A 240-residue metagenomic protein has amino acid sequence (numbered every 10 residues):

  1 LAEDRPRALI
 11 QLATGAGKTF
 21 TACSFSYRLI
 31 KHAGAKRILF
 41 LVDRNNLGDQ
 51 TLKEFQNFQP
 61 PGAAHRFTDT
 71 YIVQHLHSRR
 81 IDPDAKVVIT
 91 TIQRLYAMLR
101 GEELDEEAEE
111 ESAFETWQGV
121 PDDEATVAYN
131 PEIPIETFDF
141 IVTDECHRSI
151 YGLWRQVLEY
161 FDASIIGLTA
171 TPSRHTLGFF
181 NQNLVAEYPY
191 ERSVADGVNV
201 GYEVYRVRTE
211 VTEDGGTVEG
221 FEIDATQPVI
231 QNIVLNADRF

Functional and structural regions predicted by a protein language model:
L1-L9, A13-Q156, I165, T176-V185: SF2 helicase/translocase NTPase motor core, specifically the RecA-like lobe 1 inter-motif segment between Walker
Y160-F161: Short, structured coil segments at secondary-structure junctions
L177-F240: Interdomain helical connector at the RecA1-RecA2 junction of SF1/SF2 helicase-like NTPases
